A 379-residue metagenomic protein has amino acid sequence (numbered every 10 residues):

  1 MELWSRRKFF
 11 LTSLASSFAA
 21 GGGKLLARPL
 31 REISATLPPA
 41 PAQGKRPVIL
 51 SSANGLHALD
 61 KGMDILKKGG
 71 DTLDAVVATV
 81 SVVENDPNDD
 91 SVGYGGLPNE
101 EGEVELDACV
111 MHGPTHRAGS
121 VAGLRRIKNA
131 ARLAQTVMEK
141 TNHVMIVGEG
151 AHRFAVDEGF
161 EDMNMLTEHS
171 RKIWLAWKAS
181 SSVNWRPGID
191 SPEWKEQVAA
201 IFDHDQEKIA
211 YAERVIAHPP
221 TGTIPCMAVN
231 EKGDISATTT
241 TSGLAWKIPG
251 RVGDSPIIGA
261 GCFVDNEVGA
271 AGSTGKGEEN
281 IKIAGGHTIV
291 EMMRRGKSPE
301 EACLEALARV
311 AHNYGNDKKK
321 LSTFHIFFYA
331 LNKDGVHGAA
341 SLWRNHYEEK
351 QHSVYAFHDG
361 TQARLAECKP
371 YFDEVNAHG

Functional and structural regions predicted by a protein language model:
E2-W4, L11-L14, F18, L30-G379: Alpha/propeptide regions of enzymes that mature by internal proteolysis
